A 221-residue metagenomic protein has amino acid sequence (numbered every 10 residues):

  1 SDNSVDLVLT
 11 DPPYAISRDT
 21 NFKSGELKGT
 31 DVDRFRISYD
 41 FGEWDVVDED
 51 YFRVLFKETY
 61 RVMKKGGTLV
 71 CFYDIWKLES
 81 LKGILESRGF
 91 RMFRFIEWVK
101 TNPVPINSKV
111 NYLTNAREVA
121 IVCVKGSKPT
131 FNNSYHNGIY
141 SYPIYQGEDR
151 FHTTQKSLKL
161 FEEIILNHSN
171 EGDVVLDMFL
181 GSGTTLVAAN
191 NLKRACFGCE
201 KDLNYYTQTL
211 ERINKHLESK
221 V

Functional and structural regions predicted by a protein language model:
S1-V104, N111, N115, S127 (+1 more regions): S-adenosyl-L-methionine-dependent nucleic acid methyltransferase catalytic domains
A116-A120: Short hydrophobic/aromatic beta-strand or adjacent loop that forms the aromatic wall/cage of a ligand/substrate-binding
C123-K125: Active-site beta-strand termini and strand-to-loop segments that position acidic
